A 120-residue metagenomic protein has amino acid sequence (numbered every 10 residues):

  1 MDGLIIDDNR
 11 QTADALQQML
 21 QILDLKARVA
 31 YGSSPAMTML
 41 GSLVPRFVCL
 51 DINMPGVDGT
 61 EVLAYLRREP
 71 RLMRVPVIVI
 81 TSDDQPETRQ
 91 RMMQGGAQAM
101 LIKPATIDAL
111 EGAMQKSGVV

Functional and structural regions predicted by a protein language model:
R10-R28, G95: Two-component/phosphorelay signaling modules centered on CheY-like receiver
A30-S34, I107: Conserved Asp/Asn-Gly motif in the active-site loop of CheY-like receiver
L43-C49: Active-site beta3 strand of CheY-like receiver
D51, T81: Active-site residues of response regulator receiver
M54: Receiver (REC) domain active-site loop signature in two-component systems and cognate sites in sensor histidine kinases
Q98: Short, glycine/charged-rich "phosphate-handling" switch motifs in NTP-dependent and phosphotransfer domains
A105-M114: C-terminal output helix
